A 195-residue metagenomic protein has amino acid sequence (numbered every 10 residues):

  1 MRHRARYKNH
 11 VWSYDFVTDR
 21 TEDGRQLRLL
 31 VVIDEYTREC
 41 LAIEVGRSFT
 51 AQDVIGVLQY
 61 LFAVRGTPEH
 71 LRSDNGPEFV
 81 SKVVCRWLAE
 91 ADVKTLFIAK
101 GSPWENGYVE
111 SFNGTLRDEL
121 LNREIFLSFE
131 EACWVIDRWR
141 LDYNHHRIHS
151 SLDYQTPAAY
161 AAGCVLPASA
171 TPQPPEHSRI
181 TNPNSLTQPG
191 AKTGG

Functional and structural regions predicted by a protein language model:
M1-I33, E39, Q52-Y60, V64 (+2 more regions): Mobile-element integrase/transposase regions, centering on the N-terminal DNA-binding/Zn-coordinating module
M1-V11, S102, T156-V165: Basic, flexible linker segments flanking DNA-binding modules in nucleic acid-interacting mobile-element proteins
D15, D34, D74, N106 (+2 more regions): Acidic active-site catalytic centers that drive phospho-/nucleotidyl reactions and related ester hydrolyses
R25, R47-A51, D74-N75: Conserved catalytic and ligand/cofactor-coordination microenvironments
Y36, Y60, C85-R86, E90 (+1 more regions): Surface-exposed charge patches
L71-W87, F97-R117, S128-D137, P157-Y160: RNase H-like two-metal-ion nuclease catalytic core shared by retroviral integrases and related mobile-element nucleases
A91-V93, G114-G195: C-terminal domain-tail junction helix/linker
